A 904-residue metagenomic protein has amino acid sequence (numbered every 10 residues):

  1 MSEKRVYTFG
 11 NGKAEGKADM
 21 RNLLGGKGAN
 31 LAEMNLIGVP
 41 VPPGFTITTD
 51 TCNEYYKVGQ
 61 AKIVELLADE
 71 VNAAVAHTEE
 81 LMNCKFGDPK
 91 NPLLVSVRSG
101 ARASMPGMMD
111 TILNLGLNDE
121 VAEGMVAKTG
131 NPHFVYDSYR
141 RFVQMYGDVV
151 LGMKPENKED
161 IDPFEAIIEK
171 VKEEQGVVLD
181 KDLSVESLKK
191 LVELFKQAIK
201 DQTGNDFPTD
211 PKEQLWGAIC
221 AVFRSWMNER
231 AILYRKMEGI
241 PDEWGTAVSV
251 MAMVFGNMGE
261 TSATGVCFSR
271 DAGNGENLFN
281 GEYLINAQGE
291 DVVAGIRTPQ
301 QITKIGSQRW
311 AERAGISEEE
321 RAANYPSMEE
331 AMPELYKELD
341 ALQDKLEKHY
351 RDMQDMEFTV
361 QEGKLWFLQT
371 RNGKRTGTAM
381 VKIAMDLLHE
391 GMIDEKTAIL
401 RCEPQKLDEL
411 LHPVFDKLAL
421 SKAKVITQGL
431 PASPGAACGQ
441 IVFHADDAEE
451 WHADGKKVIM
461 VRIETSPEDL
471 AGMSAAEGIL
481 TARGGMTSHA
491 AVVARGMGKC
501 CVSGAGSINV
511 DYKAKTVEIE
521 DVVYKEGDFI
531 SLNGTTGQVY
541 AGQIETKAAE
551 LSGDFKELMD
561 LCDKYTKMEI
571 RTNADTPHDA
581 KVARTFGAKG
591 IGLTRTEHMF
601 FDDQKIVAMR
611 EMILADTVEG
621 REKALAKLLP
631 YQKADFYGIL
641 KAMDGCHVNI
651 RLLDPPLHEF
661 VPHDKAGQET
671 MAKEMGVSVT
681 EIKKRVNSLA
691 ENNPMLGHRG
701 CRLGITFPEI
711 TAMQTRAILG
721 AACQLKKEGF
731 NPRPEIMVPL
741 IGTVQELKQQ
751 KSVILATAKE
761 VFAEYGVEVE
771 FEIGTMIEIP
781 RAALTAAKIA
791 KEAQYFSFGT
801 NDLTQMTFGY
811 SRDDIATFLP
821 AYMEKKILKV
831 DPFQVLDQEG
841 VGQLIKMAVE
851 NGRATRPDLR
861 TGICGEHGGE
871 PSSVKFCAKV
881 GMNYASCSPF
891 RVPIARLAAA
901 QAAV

Functional and structural regions predicted by a protein language model:
M1-A423, E450, K456-I459, S466-A471 (+10 more regions): Nucleotide/phosphate-binding sheet-loop regions of phosphoryl- and nucleotidyl-transfer enzymes
K13, D19-R21, S433-A475, V841-D858: C-terminal accessory/binding modules appended to enzymatic or scaffolding proteins
F45, A482-G484, S503-G506, T594 (+2 more regions): Short beta->alpha connector loops at strand-helix junctions that form conserved, small/polar/Pro-enriched
R98-S99, L551, L561-V904: Conserved alpha/beta-domain cores
M237, I399-H452, K457-V458, E526 (+4 more regions): Long, charged amphipathic helices and adjacent flexible linkers at domain junctions
K364-W366, I459, I463-S474, M486-V493 (+7 more regions): Glycine-rich phosphate/ribose-binding loops and adjacent secondary-structure elements that form binding surfaces
E477-R483, C501, G862: A short, small-residue-rich loop immediately preceding and capping a beta-strand
